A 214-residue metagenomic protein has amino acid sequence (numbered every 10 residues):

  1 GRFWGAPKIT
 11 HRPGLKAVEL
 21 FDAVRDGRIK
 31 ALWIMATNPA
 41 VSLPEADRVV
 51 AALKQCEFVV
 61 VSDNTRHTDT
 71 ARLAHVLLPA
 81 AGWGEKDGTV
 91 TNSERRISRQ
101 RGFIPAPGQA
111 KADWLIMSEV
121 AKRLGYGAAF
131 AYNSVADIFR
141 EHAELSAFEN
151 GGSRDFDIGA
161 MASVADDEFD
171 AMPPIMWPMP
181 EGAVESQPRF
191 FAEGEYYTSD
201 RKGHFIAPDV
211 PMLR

Functional and structural regions predicted by a protein language model:
G1-S153: Non-catalytic alpha/beta scaffold blocks inside enzyme catalytic domains
F3, I138-R214: Long, low-complexity segments enriched in small/aliphatic residues
